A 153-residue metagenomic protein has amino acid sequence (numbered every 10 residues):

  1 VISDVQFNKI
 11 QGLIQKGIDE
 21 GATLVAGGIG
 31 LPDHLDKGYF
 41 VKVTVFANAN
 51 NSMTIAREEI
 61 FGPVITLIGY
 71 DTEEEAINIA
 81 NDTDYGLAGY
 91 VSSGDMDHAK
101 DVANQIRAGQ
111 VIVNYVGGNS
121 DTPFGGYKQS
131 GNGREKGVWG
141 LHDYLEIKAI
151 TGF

Functional and structural regions predicted by a protein language model:
V1-Q11: Short beta-strand to alpha-helix junction loop
I14, E20, D33, K37-F153: Conserved C-terminal structural/oligomerization subdomain of aldehyde/semialdehyde dehydrogenase
T23-D33: Cytochrome P450 fold signature focused on the C-terminal beta-domain
